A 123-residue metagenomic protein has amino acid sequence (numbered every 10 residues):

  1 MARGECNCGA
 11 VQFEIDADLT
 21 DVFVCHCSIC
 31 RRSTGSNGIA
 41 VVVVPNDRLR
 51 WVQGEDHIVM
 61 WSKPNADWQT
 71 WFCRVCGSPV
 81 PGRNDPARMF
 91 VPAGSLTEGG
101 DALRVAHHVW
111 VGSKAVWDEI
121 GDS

Functional and structural regions predicted by a protein language model:
M1-S123: A short Gly-Trp-Pro
